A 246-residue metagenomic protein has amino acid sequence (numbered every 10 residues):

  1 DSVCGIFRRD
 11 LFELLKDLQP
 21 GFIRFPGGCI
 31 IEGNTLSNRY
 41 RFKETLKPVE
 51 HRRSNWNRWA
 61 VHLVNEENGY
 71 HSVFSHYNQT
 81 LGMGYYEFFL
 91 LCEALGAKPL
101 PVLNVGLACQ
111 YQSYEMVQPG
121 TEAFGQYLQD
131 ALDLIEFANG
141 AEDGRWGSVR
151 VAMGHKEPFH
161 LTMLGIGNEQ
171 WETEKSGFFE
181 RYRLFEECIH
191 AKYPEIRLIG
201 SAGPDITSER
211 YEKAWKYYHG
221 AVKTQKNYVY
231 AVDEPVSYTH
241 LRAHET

Functional and structural regions predicted by a protein language model:
D1-Y211, G220-E234: Non-catalytic accessory regions flanking glycosidase/transglycosidase catalytic cores in CAZymes
A214: Short acidic loop-to-beta-strand element that houses the catalytic metal-binding Asp/Glu of nuclease active sites
T239-T246: Conserved small/polar residues in nucleotide/adenosyl-binding loops
